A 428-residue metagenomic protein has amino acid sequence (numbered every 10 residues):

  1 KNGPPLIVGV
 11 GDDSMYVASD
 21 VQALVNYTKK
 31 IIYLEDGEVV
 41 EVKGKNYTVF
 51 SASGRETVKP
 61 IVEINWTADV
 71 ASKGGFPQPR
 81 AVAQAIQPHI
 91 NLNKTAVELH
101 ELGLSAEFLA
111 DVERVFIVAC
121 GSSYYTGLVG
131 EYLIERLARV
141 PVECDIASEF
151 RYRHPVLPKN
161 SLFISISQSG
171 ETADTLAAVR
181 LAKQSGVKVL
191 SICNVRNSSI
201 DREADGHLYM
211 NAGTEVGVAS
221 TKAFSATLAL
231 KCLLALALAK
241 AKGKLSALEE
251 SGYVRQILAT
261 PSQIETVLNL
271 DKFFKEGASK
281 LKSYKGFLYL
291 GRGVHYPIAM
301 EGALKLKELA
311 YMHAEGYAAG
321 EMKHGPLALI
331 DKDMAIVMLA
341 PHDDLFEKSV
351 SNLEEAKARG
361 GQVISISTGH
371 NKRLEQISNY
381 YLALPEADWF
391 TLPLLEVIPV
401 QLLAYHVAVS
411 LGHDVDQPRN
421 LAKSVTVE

Functional and structural regions predicted by a protein language model:
K1-A110, S123, Y132, R136-L137 (+6 more regions): N-terminal segments that mediate ammonia production and transfer in glutamine-dependent amidotransferase systems
N2-P4, G11-S14, Y27-K29, L34-G37 (+11 more regions): Short coil/turn connectors at secondary-structure junctions
I7-G9, Y16, Y33, V39-E41 (+15 more regions): Structured core elements
N26-Y27, R153-H154, G217-T221, P326 (+2 more regions): Short, charged, surface-exposed secondary-structure boundary motifs
A71, F76-Q78, Q362, E375-I377 (+1 more regions): Generic C-terminus detector
P79-F116, R196, G206-A335, A408-E428: Active-site phosphate/pyrophosphate-binding segments
E107-A259, L339-Y380, P385, L403 (+1 more regions): Glycine-rich phosphate-binding loops that contact phosphosugars or nucleotide phosphates
T126-G127, E143-C144, A173-L176, E276-G277 (+8 more regions): Extended hydrophobic-aromatic, low-complexity segments
